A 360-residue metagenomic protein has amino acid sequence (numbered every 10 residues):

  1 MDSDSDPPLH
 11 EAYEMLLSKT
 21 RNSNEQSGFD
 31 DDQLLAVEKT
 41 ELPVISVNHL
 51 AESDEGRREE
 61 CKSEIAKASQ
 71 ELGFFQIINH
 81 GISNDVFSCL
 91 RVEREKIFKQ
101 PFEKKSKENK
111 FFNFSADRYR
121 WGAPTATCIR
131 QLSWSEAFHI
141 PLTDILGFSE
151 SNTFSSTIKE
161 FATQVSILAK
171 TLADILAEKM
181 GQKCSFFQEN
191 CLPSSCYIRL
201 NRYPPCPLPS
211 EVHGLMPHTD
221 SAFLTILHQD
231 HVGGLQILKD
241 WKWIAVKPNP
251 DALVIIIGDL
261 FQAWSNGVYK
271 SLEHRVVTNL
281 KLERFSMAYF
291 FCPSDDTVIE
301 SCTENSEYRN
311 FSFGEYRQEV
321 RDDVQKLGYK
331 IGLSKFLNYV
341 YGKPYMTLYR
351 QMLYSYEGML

Functional and structural regions predicted by a protein language model:
M1-L360: Peripheral, non-catalytic segments flanking oxidoreductase cores
